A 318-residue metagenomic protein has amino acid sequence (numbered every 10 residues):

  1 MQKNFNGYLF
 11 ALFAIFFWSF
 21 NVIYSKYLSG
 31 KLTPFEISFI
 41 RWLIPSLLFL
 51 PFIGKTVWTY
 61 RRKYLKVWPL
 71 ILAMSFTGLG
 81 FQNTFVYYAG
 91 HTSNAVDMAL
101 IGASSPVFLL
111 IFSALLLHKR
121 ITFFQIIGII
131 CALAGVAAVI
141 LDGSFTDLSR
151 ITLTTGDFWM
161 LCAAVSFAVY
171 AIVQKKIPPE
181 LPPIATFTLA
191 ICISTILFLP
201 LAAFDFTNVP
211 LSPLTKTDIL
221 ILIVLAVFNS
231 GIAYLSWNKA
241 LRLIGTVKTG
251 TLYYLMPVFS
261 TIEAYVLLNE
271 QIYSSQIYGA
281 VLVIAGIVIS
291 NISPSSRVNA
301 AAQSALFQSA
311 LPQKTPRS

Functional and structural regions predicted by a protein language model:
M1-F39, S149-K176, I196, Q303-S318: Glycine-/small-residue-enriched transmembrane alpha-helix faces in small-molecule transporters and effluxers
F5-F10, E36-P51, A73, I126-A137 (+3 more regions): Hydrophobic alpha-helical transmembrane segments of multi-pass integral membrane proteins, especially transporters
I15, S38-I40, N83, D97-S104 (+2 more regions): Helix-helix packing/entry segments at the starts of transmembrane helices
I15-S19, M74-N83, P106, I140 (+5 more regions): Transmembrane alpha-helical core positions of polytopic small-molecule transporters
F17, N21-V22, L50-G102, A138 (+1 more regions): Specific transmembrane alpha-helical segments of multi-pass solute transporters/efflux pumps, especially DMT/EamA
N21, I44-L48, I101-L115, I130 (+5 more regions): Alpha-helical transmembrane segments of compact multi-pass small-molecule transporters, enriched in specific families
I23-P34, Y88-H91, I140-L153, A203-T217 (+2 more regions): Membrane-interface helix termini and inter-helical loops of multi-pass transporters
F49, I121-G143, Y254, E263 (+1 more regions): Hydrophobic transmembrane alpha-helices of multi-pass small-molecule transport proteins
